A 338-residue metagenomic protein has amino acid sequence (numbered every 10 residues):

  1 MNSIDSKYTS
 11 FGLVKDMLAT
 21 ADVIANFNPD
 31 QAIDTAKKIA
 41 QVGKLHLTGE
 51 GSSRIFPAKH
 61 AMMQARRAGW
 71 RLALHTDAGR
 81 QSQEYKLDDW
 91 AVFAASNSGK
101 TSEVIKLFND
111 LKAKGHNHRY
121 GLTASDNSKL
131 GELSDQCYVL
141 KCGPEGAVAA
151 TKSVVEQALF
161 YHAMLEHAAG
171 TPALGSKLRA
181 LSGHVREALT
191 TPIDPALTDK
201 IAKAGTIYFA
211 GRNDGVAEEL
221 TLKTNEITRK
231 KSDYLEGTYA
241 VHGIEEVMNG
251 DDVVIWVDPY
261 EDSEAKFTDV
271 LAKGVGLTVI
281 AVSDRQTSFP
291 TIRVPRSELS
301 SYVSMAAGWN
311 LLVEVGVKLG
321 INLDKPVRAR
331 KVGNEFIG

Functional and structural regions predicted by a protein language model:
M1-L13, Y260, G276-G338: Phosphate-moiety recognition in structured ligand-binding domains
M1-N2, A32-I33, F108: An N-terminal domain-start capping segment
Y8-G43, Q136-V253, G320-G338: Active-site phosphate/pyrophosphate-binding segments
A40-G183, E245, V253-P295: Glycine-rich phosphate-binding loops that contact phosphosugars or nucleotide phosphates
K59, A158, E218, M305-W309: Short, well-ordered alpha-helical segments
M62, T221-L222, D269, V313: Short glycine-/small-residue-rich flexible loop motifs, especially phosphate/cofactor-binding loops
